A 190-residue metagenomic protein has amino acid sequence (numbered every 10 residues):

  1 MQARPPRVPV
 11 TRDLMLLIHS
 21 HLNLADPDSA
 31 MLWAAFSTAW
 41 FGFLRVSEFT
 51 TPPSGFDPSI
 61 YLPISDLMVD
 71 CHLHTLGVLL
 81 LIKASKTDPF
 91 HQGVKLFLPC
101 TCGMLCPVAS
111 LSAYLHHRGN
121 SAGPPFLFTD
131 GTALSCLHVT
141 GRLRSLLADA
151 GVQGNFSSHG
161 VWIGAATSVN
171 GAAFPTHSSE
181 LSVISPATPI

Functional and structural regions predicted by a protein language model:
M1-I190: Extended, non-catalytic subsegments within catalytic or DNA/protein-binding/adaptor domains
